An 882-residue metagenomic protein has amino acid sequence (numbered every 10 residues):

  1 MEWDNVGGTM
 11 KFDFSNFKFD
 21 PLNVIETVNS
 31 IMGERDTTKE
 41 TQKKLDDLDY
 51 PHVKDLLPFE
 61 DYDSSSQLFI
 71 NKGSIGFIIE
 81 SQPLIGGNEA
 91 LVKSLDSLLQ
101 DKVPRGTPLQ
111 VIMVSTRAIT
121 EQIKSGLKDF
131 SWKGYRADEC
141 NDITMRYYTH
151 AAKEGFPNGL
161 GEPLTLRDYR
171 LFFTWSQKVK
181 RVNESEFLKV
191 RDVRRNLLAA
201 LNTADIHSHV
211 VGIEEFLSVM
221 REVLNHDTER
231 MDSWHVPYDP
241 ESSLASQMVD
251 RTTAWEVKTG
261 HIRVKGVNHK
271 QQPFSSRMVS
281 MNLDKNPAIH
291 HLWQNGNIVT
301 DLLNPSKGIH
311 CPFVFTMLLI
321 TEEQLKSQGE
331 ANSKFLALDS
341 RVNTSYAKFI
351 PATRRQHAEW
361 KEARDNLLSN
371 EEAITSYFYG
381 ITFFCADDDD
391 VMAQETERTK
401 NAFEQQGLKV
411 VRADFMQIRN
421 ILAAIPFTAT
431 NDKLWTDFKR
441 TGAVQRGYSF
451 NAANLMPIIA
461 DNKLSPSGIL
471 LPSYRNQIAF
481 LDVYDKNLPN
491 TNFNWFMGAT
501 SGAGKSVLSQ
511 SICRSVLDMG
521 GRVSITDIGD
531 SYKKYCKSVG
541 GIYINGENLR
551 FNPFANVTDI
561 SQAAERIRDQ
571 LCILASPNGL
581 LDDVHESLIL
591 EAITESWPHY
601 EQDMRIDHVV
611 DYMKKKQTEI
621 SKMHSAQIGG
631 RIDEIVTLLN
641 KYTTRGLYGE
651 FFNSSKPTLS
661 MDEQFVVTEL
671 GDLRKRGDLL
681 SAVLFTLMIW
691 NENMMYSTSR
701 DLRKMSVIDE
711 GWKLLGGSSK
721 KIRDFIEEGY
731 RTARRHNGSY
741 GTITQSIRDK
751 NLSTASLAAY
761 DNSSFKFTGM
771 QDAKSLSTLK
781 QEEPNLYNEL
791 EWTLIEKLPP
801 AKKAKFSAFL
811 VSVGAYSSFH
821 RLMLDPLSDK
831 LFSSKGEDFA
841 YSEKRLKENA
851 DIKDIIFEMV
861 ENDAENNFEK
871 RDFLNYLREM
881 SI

Functional and structural regions predicted by a protein language model:
E2-R446, A452: Extended, folded cores of ATP/NTP-driven motor/assembly subunits in large transport and secretion machines
K93-P104, I320, Q324-K326, R419-A479 (+8 more regions): P-loop NTPase motor domains
N158-R167, E565-K614, K750-I882: P-loop NTPase motor core of the ASCE superfamily
M497: Hydrophobic anchor at the beta1->P-loop junction of P-loop NTPases
G502: Walker A (P-loop) phosphate-binding loop of P-loop NTPases
K505: Conserved lysine of the Walker
L508: Hydrophobic positions on the alpha1 helix immediately C-terminal to the Walker A/P-loop
R514-S524, V539, N693: Post-Walker A helix-loop "phosphate-sensing" segment adjacent to the P-loop in P-loop NTPases
